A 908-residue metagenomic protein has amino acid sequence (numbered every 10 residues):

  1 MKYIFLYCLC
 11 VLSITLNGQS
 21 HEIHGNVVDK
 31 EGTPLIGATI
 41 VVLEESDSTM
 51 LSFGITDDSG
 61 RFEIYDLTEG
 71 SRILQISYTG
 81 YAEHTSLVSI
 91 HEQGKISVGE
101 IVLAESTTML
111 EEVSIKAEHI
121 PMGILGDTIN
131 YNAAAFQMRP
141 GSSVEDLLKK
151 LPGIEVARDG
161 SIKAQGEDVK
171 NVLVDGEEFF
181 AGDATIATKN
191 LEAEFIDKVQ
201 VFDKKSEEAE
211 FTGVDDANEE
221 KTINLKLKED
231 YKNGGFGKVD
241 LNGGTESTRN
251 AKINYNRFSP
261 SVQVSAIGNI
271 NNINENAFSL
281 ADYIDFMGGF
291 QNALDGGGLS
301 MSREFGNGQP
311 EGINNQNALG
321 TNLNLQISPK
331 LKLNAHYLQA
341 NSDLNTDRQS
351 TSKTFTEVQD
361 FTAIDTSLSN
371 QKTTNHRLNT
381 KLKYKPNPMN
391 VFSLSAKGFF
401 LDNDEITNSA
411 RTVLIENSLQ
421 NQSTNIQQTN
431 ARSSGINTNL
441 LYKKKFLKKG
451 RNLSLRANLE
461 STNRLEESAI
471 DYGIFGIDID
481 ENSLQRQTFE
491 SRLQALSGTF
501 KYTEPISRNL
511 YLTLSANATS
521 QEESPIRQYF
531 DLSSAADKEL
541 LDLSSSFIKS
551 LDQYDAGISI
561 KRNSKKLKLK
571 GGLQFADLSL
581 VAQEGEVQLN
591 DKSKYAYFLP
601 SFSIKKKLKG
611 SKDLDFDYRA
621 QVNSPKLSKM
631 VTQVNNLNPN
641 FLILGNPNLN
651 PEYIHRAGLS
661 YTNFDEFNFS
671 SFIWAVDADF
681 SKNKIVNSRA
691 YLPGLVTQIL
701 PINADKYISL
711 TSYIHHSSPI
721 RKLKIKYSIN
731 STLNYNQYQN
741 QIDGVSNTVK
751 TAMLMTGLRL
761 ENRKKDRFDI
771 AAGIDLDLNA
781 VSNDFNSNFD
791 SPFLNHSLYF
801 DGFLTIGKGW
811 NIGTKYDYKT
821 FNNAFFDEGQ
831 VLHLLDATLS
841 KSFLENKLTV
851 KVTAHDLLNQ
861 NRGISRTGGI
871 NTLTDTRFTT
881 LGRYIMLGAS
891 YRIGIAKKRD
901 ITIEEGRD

Functional and structural regions predicted by a protein language model:
Q19, G32, R61, A82 (+20 more regions): Membrane-proximal, glycine/serine-rich, low-complexity loop/turn segments characteristic of large bacterial
H24-L35: Structural motif
L43-T49, S71-L87: A short, solvent-exposed loop/turn motif at the edges and junctions of modular extracellular/periplasmic domains
E45-R61: Short, acidic Ser/Thr/Gly-rich low-complexity loop/linker segments typical of extracellular and cell-surface proteins
T212-G213, A277-Y283, T346-A363, E405-L419 (+13 more regions): Outer-membrane beta-barrel translocator domains and adjoining extracellular loop/strand segments of Gram-negative
T366, A495-S497, E539-S545, L644 (+2 more regions): Outer membrane beta-barrel strand-and-loop segments of large Gram-negative receptors, especially TonB-dependent
Y511-D613, F785-D790: Signature of Gram-negative outer-membrane beta-barrel scaffolds
G757-L778, D790-D908: Conserved C-terminal beta-signal and adjacent last beta-strands/turns of outer-membrane beta-barrel proteins
